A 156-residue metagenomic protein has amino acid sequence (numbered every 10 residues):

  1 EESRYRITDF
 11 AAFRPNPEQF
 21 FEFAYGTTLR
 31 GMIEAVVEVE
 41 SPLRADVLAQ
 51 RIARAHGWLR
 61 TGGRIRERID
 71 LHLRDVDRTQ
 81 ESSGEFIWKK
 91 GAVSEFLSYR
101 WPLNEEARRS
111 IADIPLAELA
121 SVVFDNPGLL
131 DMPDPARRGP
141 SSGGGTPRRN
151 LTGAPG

Functional and structural regions predicted by a protein language model:
E1-G156: C-terminal non-catalytic scaffold/interaction domains in large multidomain proteins
